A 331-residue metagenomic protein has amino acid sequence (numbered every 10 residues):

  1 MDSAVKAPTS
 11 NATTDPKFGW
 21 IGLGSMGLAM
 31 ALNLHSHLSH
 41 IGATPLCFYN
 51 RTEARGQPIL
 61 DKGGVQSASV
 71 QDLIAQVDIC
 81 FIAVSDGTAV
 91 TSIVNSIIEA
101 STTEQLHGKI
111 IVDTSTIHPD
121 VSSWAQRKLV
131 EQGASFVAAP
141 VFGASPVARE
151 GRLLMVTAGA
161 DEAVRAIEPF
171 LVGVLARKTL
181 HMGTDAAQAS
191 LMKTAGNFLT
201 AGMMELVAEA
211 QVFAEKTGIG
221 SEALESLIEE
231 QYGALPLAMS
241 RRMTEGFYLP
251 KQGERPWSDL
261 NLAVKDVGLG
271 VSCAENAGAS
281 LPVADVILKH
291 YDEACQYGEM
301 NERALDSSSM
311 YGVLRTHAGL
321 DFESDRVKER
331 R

Functional and structural regions predicted by a protein language model:
M1-I82, Q105, I110, S145 (+1 more regions): NAD(P)+-binding Rossmann beta1-loop-alpha1 motif at the extreme N-terminus of oxidoreductases
S3-T14, C295-R331: NAD(P)-dependent dehydrogenase/reductase Rossmann-like domain
M26, I59, V77-C80, V90 (+6 more regions): Buried hydrophobic positions in well-ordered alpha/beta secondary-structure cores of metabolic enzymes
A43, T116-F198: Rossmann-fold dinucleotide-binding core
L46, Q66, F136-V137, S221 (+1 more regions): Hydrophobic beta-strand scaffold residues
V70-I82, G87-L153: Rossmann-like NAD(P)(H) cofactor-binding subdomain of soluble oxidoreductases
A187-V313: Helical "substrate-binding/catalytic lid" subdomain of Rossmann-like NAD(P)-dependent dehydrogenases/reductases
